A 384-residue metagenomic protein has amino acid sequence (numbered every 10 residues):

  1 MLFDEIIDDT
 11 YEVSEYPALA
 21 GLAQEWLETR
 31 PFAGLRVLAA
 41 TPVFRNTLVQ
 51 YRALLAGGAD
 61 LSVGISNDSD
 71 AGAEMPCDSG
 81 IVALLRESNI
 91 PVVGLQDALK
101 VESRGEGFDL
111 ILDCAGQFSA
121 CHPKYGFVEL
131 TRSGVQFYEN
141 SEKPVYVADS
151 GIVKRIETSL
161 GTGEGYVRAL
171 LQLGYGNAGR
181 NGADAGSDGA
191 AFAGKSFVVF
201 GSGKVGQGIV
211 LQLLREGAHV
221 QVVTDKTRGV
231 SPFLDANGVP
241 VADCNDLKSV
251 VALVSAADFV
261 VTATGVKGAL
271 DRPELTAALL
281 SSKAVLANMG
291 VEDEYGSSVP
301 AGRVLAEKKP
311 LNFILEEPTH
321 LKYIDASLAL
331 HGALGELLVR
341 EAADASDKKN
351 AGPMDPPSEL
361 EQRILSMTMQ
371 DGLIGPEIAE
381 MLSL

Functional and structural regions predicted by a protein language model:
M1-F32, S69-G182, G186-F192: Glycine/serine-rich phosphate-binding loop and adjoining beta1-alpha1 elements at the start of nucleotide-handling
I6-L19, F44, V147-A178, V285-L384: Adenosine-phosphate binding glycine-rich loop
G34-T47, G179, A183-L214: Glycine-rich adenosine-cofactor-binding loop
V43-A59: Histidine-anchored nucleotide/phosphate-binding helix
V63-P76, E216-N237: NAD(P)-binding Rossmann-fold cofactor-contacting core
R104-G105, V251-S255, L279: A short, aliphatic-rich alpha-helical micro-motif
L112-G116, C244-R272, V285-E292: Rossmann-like NAD(P)-binding element
K124-S133, T262-K267, E274-V304: ADP-ribose/adenylate-binding Rossmann-like module
